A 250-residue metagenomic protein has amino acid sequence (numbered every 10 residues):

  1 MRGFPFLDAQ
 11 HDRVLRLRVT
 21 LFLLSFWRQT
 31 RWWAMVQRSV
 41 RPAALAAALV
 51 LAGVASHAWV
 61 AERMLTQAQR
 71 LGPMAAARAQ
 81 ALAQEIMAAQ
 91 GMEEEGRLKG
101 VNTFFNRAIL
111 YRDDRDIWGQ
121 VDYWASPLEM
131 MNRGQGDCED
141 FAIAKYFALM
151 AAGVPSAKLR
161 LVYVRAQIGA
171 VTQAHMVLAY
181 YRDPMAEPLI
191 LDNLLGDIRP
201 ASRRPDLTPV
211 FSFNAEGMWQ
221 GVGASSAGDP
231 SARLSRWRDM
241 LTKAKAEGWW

Functional and structural regions predicted by a protein language model:
R2, R13-W32, V36, G53-W250: A structural boundary/capping signal
R38-V40: N-terminal export and membrane-targeting signals
A44-A52: Bacterial N-terminal signal peptides
